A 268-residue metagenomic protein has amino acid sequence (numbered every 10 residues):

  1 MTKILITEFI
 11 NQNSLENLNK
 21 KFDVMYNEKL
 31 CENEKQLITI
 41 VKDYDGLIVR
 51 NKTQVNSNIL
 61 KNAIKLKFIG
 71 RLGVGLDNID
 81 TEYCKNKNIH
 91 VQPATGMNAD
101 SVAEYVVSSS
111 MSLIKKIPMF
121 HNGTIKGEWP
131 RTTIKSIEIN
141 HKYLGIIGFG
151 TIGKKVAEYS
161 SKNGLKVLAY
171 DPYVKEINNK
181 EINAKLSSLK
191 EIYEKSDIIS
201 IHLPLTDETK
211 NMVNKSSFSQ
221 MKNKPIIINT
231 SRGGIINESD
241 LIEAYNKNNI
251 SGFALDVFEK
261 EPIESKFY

Functional and structural regions predicted by a protein language model:
M1-Q92, N214: An N-terminal-biased, well-structured beta-alpha scaffold segment characteristic of Rossmann-like dinucleotide-binding
T2-K3, I137, K142, P225: Nucleotide donor/acceptor-binding cores
E28-E34, L72-L76, G96-A99, Y173 (+3 more regions): Short, acidic/turn-prone active-site loops that include or flank metal/cofactor- and phosphate-binding residues
K42, V55-I59, P172-Y268: Rossmann-like adenosine-cofactor binding region
A63-F68, K87-I89, L165, N223-P225 (+1 more regions): A short helix->loop->beta-strand "cap" motif at the edges of active sites that frequently abuts
K87-I89, A94-Y143, K155-K162: Phosphate-binding beta-alpha-beta segment of Rossmann-like dinucleotide-binding domains, i.e., the NAD(P)
F149-G150: Glycine-rich Rossmann-fold phosphate-binding loop(s) that bind the pyrophosphate of adenine dinucleotide cofactors
V167-A169: Short beta-strand "acidic-cap" motif of Rossmann-like dinucleotide-binding folds
